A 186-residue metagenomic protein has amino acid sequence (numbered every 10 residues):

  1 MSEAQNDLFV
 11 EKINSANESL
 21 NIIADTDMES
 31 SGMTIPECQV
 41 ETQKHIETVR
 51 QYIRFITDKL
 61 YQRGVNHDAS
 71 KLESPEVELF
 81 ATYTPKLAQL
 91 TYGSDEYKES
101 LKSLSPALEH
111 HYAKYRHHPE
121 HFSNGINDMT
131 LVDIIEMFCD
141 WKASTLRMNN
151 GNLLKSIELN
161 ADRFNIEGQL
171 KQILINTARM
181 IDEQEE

Functional and structural regions predicted by a protein language model:
S2-E186: Metal-dependent phosphohydrolase cores
